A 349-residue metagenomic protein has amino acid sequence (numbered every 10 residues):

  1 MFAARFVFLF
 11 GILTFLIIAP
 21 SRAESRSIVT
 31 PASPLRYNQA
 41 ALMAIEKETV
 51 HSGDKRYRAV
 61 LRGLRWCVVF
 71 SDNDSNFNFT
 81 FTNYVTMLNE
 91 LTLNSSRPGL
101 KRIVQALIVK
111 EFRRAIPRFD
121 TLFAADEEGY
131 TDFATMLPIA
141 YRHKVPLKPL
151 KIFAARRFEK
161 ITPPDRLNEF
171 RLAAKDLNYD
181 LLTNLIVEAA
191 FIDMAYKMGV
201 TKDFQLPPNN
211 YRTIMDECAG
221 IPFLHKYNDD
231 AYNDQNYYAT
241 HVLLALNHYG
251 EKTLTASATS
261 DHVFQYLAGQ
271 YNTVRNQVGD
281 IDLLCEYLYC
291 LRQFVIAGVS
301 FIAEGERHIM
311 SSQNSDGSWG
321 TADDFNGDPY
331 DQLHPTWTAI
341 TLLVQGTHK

Functional and structural regions predicted by a protein language model:
M1-F8: Bacterial N-terminal signal peptides that target proteins for export
F8-L9, M310: Residue-level signal for the start and early helices of compact helical domains
L9-I17: Bacterial N-terminal signal peptides
I18-A19, H334: Short intrinsically disordered, low-complexity coil segments enriched in acidic
S21-S25: Boundary at the C-terminal end of the N-terminal hydrophobic targeting segment
T30-N73, V104-F123, L150-N178, V200-D229 (+3 more regions): Long, well-ordered core segments of solenoidal/helical folds
Y37-M43, V69-P98, T121-I152, A173-D203 (+3 more regions): An alpha-helical repeat/solenoid feature that recognizes helix-turn-helix modules
